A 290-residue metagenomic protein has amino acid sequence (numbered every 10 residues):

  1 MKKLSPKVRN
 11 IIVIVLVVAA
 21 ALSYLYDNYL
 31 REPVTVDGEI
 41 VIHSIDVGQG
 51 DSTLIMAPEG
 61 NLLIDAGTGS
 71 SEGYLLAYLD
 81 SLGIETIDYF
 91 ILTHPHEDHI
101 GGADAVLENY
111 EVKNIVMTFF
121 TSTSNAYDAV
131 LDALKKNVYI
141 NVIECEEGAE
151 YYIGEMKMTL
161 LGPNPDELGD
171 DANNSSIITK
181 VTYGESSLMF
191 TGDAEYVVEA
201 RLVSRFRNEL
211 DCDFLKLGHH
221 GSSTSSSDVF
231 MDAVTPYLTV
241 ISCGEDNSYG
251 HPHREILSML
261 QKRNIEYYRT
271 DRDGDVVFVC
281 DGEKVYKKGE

Functional and structural regions predicted by a protein language model:
K2-E290: Non-globular, low-confidence helical/coil segments that flank catalytic cores
